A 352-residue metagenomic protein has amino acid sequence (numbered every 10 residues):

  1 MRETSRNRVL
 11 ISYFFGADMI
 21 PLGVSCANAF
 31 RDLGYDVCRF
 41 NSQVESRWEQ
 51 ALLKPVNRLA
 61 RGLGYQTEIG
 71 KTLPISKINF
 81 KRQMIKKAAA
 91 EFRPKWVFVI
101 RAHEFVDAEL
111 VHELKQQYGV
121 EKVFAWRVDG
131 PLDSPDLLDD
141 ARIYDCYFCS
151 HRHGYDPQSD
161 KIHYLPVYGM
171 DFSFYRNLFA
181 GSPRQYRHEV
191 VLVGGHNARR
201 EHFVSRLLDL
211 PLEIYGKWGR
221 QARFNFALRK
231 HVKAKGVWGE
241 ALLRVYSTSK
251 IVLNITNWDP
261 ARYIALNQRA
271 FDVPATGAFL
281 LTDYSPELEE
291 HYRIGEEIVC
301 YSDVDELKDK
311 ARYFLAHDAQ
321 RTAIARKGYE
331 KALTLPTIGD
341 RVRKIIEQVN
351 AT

Functional and structural regions predicted by a protein language model:
R2-R61, L73-K87, E91-F92, R101-E109 (+2 more regions): Nucleotide-sugar donor-binding catalytic core of glycosyltransferases
F98: N-terminal Rossmann-like NAD(P) cofactor-binding module of classical short-chain dehydrogenase/reductase
R101, L114-G130, F148: Active-site proximal beta-strand in glycosyltransferases
I298-V304, F314-D318: Conserved acidic donor-binding segment of nucleotide-sugar-dependent glycosyltransferases
L307: Catalytic phosphate/metal-binding cores of nucleic-acid and nucleotide-processing enzymes, i.e., regions that mediate
K310: Short amphipathic alpha-helices within nucleic acid-binding modules
A316-E347: A charged, aromatic-enriched C-terminal amphipathic alpha-helix characteristic of glycosyltransferases across folds
V349-T352: Generic C-terminal helix-cap and adjacent flexible tail
